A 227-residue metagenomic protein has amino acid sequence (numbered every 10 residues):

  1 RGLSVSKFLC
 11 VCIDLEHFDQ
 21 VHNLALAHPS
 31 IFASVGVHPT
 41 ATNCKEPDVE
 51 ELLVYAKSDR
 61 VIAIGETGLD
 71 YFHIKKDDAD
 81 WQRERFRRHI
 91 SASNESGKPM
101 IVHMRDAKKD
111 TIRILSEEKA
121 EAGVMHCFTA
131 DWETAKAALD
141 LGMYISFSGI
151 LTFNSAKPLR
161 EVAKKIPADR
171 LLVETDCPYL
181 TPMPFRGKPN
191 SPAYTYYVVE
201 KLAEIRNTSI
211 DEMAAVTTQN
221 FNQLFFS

Functional and structural regions predicted by a protein language model:
R1-S227: Mid-domain alpha/beta scaffold segments of enzyme catalytic cores
